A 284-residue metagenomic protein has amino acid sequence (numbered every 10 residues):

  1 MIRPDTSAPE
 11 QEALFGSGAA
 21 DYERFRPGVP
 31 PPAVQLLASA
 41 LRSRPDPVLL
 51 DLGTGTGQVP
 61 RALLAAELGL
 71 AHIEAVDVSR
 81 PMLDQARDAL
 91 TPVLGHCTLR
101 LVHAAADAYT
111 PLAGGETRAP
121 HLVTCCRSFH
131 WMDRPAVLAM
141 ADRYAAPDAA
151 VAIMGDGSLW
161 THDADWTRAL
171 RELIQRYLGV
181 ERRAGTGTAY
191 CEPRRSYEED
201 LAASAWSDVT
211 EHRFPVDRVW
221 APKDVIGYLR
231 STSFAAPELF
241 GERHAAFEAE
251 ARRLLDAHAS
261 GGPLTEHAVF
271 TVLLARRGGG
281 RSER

Functional and structural regions predicted by a protein language model:
E12-P27: Class I SAM-dependent methyltransferase Rossmann-like catalytic core, especially the SAM/SAH-binding loop
P27-P47: Conserved alpha-helix/loop element of class I SAM-dependent methyltransferases that forms part of the SAM/SAH-binding
T56-Y109: Class I SAM-dependent methyltransferase SAM/SAH-binding core
Q58, E192-R284: Conserved Class I S-adenosyl-L-methionine
P111-L122: A short acidic, Gly/Pro-enriched loop at the edge of an enzyme's catalytic core that lines a small-molecule cofactor
L122-C125, R134: A short beta-strand submotif of the Rossmann-like class I SAM-dependent methyltransferase core that lines
M132-A141: A short, conserved alpha-helix within the catalytic core of class I
D142-V216: Conserved catalytic/acceptor-binding region of the Class I
